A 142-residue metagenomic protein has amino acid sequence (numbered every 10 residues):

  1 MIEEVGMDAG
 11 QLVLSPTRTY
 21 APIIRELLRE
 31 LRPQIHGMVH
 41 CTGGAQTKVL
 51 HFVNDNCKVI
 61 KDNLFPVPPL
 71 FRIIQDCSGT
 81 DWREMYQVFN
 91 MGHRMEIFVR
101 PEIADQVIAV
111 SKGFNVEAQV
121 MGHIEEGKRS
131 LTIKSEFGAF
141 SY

Functional and structural regions predicted by a protein language model:
E3-L14, R18-Y142: Glycine-/charge-enriched secondary-structure boundary and capping motifs
